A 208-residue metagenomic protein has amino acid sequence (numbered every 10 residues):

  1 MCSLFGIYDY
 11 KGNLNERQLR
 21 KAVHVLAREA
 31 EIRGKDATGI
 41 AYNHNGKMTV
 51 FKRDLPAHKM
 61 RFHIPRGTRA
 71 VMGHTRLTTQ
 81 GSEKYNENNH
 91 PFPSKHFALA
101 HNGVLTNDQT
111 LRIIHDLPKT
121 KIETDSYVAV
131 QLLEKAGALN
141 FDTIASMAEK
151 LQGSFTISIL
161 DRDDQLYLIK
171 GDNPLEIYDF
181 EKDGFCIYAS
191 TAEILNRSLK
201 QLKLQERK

Functional and structural regions predicted by a protein language model:
M1-K208: Conserved short alpha-helical segments that host acidic/polar catalytic motifs at enzyme active sites
